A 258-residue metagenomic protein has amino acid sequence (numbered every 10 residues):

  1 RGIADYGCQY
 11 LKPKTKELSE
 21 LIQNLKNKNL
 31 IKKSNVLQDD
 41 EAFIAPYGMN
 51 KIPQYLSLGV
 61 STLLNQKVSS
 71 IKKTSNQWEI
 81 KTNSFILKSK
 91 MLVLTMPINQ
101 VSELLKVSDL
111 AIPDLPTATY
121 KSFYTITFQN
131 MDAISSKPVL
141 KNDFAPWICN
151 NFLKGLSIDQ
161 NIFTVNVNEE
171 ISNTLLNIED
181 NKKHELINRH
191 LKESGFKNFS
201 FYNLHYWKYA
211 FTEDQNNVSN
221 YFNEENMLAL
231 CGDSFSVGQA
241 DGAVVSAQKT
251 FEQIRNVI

Functional and structural regions predicted by a protein language model:
R1, T15, L30-K33, L87 (+3 more regions): Catalytic phosphate/metal-binding cores of nucleic-acid and nucleotide-processing enzymes, i.e., regions that mediate
R1, Y6, Q160-I258: Conserved flavin/dinucleotide-binding core of flavoenzymes
R1-K33: N-terminal FAD cofactor-binding segment of flavoenzymes
Y10-K14, N35-Y55, I178-K183: Short beta-strand to alpha-helix junction loop
L56-L63: A structural motif corresponding to the C-terminal end of an alpha-helix and its immediate exit/capping segment
L64-E79: A conserved short coil-to-beta-strand element within the FAD-binding core of flavoproteins
I86-K137, K197: Central helical "cap/lid" subdomain
K121, I126-T174, L186-S194: Active-site substrate-recognition segment that forms the wall of the catalytic cavity or substrate channel
